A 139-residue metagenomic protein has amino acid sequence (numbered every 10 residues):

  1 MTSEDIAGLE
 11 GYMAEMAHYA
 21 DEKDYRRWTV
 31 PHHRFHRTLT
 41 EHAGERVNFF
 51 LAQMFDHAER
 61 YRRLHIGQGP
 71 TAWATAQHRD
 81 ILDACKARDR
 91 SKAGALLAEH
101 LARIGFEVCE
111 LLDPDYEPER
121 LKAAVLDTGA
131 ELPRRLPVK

Functional and structural regions predicted by a protein language model:
T2-R63, T75-D83, K92-R103: Conserved amphipathic alpha-helical segments that form helical-bundle/coiled-coil interaction surfaces
E10-A17, R63-K139: C-terminal all-alpha effector/ligand-binding and dimerization domain of prokaryotic HTH-type transcriptional repressors
